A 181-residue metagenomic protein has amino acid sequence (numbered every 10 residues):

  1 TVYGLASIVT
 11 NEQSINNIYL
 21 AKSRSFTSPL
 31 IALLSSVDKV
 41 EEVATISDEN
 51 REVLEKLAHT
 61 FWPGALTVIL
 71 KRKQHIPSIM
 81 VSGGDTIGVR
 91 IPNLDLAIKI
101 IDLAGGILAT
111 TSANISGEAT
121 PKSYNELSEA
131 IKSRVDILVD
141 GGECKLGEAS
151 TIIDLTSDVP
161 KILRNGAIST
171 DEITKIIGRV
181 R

Functional and structural regions predicted by a protein language model:
T1-R181: Active-site-adjacent structural elements in enzyme catalytic cores
